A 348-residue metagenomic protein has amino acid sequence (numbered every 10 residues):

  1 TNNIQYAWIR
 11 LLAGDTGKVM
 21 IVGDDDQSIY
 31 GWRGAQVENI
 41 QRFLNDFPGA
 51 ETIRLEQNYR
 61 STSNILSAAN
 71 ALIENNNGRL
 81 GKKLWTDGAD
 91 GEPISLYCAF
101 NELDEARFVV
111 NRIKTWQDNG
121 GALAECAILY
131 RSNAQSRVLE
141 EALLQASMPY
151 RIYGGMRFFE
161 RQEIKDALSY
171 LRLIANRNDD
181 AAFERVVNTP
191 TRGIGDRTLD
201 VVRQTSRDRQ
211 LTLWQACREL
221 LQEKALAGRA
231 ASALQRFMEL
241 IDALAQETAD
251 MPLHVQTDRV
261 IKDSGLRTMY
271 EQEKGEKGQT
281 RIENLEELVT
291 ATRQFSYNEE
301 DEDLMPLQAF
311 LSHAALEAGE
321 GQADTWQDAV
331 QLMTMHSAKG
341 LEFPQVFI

Functional and structural regions predicted by a protein language model:
T1, Q5-W8, L12, F43 (+7 more regions): Structural preference for long, well-ordered alpha-helical segments in enzyme cores
T1-Q41, Q57-S61, V260: Conserved helicase NTPase motor core
I4, W8, N39, E105-R112 (+1 more regions): Well-ordered alpha-helical segments embedded in enzymatic catalytic cores
D15-K18, D24-D26, F47-E51, A89-I94 (+4 more regions): Short glycine-/polar-rich loops that comprise or flank the Walker A/P-loop and associated switch/sensor motifs
M20, I29, I40-Q41, L66-S67 (+3 more regions): Metal-dependent catalytic core segments for phosphate chemistry
D26-G31, R60-S61, I152-A175, V187: Short alpha-helix plus adjacent loop in nuclease-associated cores
P48-E51, E56-P149, R172-N176, A231 (+1 more regions): Helicase P-loop NTPase motor core
A122, S136-M148, R161, L168-I348: Conserved helicase C-terminal RecA-like lobe
